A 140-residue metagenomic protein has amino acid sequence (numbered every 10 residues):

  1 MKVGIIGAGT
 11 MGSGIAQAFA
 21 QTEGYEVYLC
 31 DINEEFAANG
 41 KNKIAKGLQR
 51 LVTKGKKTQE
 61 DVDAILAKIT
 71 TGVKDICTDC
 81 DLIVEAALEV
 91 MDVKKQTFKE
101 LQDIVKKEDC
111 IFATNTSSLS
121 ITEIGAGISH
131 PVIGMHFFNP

Functional and structural regions predicted by a protein language model:
M1-R50, K54: NAD(P)+-binding Rossmann beta1-loop-alpha1 motif at the extreme N-terminus of oxidoreductases
A16-F19, K41-N42, K95-F98, I124-A126: Short amphipathic alpha-helical segments
F19, E23, V105, I128: Active-site catalytic pocket residues across diverse enzymes, especially alpha/beta-hydrolases
A20-T22, C77, P140: Short, flexible turn/loop "capping" segments at secondary-structure junctions
G24, K68, D109, S129-P131: A generic structural signal for alpha->beta connector loops
E35-N39, R50-F112, S118-T122: Rossmann-like NAD(P)-binding element
I111-P140: Rossmann-fold dinucleotide-binding core
